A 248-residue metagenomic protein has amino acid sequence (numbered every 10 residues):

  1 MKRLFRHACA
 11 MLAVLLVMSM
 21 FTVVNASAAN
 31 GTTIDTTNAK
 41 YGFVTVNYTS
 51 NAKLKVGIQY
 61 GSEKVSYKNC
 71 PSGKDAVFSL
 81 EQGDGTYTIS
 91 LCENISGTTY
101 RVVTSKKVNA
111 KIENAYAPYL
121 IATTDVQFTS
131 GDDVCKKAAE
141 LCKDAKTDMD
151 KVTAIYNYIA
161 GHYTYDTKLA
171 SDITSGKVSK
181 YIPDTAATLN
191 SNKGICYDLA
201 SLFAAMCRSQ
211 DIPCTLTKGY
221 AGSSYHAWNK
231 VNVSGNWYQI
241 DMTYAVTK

Functional and structural regions predicted by a protein language model:
K2-M149: N-terminal accessory/pre-domain segments preceding catalytic cores
L12, L16, M20, A170-K177 (+2 more regions): Generic low-polarity alpha-helical segments
A39, I182, S224-Y225: Short, solvent-exposed coil/turn segments
Y87, Y100, Y119, Y156-Y158 (+2 more regions): Aromatic side chains
T124-N190, L202-A204, Y238-Q239: Secondary-structure boundary elements
K193-G194: Residue-level marker of alpha-helix boundaries and capping positions
D198-K248: Hydrophobic/aromatic-rich core segments of domains that either
